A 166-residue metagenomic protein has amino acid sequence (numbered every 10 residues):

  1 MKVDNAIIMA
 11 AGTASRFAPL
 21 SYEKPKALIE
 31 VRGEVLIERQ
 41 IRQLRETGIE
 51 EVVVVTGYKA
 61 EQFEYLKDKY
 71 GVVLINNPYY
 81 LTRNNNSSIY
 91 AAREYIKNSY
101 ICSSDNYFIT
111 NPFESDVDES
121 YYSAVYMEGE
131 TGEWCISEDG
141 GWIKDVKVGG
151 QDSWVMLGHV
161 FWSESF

Functional and structural regions predicted by a protein language model:
M1-I8, R16, E30, E34-I101: Conserved N-terminal catalytic core of the sugar/cofactor nucleotidyltransferase
G12: Conserved G/P- and acidic residue-centered "switch" motifs that form tight phosphate/ATP-binding loops in soluble
S15-R16, I109: Active-site loop signature of alpha/beta-hydrolase-fold enzymes
S21, K67, K147: Short, flexible helix/strand-to-coil boundary loops that buttress conserved ligand/catalytic motifs in alpha/beta
S21, R93-E94, E128: Solvent-exposed alpha-helices and their adjacent loops that cap or buttress functional pockets in soluble metabolic
Y22-K26: Short alpha-helical oligomerization interface
S104-Y107: The conserved acidic donor/metal-binding loop of glycosyltransferases
I109-F166: Conserved core of the sugar-phosphate nucleotidyltransferase
